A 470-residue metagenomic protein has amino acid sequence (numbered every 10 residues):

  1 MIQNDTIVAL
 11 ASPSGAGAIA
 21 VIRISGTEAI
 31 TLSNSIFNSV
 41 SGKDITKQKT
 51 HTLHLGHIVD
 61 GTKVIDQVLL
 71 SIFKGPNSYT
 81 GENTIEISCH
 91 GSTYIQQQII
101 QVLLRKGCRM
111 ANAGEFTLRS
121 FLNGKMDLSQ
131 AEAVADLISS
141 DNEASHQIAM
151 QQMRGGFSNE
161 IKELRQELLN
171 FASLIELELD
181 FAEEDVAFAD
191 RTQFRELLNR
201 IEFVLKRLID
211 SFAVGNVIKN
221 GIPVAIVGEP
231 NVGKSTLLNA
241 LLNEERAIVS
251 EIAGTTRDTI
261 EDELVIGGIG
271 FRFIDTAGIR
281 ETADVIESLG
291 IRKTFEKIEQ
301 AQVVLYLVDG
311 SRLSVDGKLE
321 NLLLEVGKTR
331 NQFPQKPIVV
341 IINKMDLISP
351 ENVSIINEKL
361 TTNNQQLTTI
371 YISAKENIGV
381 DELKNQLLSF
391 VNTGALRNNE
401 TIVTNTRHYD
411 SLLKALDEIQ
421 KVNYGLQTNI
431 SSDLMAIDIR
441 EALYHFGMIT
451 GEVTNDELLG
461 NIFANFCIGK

Functional and structural regions predicted by a protein language model:
M1-Q147, Q151, G155, V339 (+2 more regions): A glycine-rich (often HGG/GG-containing) alpha/beta subdomain
I2-L10, S14, H146-V265, T282 (+2 more regions): C-terminal-of-GTPase-core extension/linker across diverse P-loop GTPases
R23, L238, D275: Short, acidic/hydrophobic/Gly-rich beta-strand patch recurrent on exposed beta strands that often constitutes part
G26, E115, A131, E229 (+5 more regions): ATP/adenylate-binding site constellation spanning eukaryotic-like Ser/Thr protein kinases, ABC-transporter
H54-K74, G254-T282, Q300-V303: Switch I (G2) and immediately adjacent beta-strands of P-loop GTPase domains
L70, M110, V224-I226, V249 (+1 more regions): Generic preference for hydrophobic
F273, L307, I341: Generic enzyme active-site microenvironment
E287-S311: Inter-motif core of Ras-like GTPase G domains
